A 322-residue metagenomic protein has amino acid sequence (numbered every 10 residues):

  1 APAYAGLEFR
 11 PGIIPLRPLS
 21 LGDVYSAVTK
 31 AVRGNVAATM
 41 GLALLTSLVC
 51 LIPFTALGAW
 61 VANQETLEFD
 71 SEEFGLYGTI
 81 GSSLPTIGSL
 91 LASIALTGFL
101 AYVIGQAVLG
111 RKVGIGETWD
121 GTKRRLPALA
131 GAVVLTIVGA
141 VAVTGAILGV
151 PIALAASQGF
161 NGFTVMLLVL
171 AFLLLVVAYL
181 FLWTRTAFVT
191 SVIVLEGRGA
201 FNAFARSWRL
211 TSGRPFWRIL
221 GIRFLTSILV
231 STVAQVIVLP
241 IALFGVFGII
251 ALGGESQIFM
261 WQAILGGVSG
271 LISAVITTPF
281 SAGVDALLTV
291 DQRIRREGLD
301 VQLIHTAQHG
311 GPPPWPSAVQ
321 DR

Functional and structural regions predicted by a protein language model:
A1, L182-R198, I222-R322: Juxtamembrane transition segments at transmembrane-helix termini in multipass membrane proteins
A1-A140, F204-R206, G283-R322: Helix-coil boundary and N-terminal low-complexity module in membrane systems
G6-G58, A62, A178-I258: Nonpolar helix-loop interface/hinge motif
C50-S89, T144-V176, A234-T277: Membrane-helix interface segments in multi-pass membrane proteins
L90-G98, V176-R185: Hydrophobic alpha-helical membrane-embedded segments
P127-A128, L167, A171-L174, A187 (+1 more regions): Hydrophobic, well-ordered secondary-structure segments
A130, A156-G162, L210, I219-L220: Generic low-polarity alpha-helical segments
